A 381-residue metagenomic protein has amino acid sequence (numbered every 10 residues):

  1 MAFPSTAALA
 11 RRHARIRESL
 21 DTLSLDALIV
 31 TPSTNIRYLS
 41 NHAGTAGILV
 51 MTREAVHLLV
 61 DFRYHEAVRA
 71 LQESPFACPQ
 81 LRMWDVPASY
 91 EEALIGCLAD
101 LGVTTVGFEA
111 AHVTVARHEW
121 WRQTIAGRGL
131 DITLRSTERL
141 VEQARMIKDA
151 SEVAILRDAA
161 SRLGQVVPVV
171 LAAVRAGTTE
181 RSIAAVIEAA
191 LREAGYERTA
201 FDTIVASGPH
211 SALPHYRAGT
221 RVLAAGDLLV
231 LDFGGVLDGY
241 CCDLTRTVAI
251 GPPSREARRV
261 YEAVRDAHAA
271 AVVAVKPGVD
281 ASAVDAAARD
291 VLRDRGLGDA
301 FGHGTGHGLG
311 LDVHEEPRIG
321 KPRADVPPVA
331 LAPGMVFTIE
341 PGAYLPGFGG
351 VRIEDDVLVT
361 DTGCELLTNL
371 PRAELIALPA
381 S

Functional and structural regions predicted by a protein language model:
M1-S381: Active-site neighborhoods and metal-handling regions in enzymes and metal-associated proteins
